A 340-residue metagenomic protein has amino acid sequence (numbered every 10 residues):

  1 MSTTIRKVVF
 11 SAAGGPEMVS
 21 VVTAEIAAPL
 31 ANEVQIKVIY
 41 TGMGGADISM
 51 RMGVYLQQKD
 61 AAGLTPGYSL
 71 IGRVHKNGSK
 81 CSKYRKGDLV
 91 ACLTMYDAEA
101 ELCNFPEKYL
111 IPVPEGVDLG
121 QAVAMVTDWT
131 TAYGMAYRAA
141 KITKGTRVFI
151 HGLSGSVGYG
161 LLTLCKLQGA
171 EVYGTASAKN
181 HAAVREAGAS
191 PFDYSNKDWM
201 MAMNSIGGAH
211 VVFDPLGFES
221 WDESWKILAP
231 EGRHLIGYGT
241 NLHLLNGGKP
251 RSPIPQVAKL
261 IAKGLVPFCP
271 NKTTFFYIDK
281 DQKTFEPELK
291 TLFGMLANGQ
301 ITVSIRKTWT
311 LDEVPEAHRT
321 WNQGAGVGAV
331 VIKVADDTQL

Functional and structural regions predicted by a protein language model:
S2-L30, K37-T41, G45-N77, S82-L340: Terminal helix/beta-alpha structural elements that buttress the NAD(P)+-binding lobe
